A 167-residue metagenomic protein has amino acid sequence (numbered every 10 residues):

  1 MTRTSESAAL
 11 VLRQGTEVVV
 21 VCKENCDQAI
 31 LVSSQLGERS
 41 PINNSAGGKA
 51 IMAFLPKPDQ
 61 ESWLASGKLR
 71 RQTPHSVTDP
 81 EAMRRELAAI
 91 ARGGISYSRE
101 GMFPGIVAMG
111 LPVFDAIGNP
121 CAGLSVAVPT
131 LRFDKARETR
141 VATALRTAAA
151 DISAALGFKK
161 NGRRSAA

Functional and structural regions predicted by a protein language model:
M1-N25, R140-A167: Intrinsically disordered, low-complexity terminal regulatory regions
S7-A9, R39, S96-Y97, A108: Histidine-centered metal-chelating micro-motifs
A9-V11, V19, A50-M52, V107 (+1 more regions): Residues embedded in well-ordered beta-strands
R13, L55, V128: A conserved hydrophobic position in a structured secondary element of the catalytic/binding core that shapes
C22, C26-M102: Short, solvent-exposed recognition segments
K68-R71, V128, R132, L156: Short amphipathic alpha-helical interaction patches enriched in hydrophobic/aromatic residues with interspersed Lys/Arg
D79-A148: Extended hydrophobic
